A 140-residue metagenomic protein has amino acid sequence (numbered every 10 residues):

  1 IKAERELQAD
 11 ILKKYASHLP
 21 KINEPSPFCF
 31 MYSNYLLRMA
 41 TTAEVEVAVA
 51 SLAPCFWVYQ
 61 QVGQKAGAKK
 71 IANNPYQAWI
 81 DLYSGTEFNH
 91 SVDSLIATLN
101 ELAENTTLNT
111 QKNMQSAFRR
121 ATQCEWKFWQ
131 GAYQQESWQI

Functional and structural regions predicted by a protein language model:
I1-H90, R119, Q123: Active-site-proximal alpha-helical scaffolds that flank and shape metal-associated catalytic sites
Q8, L36, L95, F128-W129: Generic structural hydrophobic/aromatic packing signal, biased to beta-strands
T41, A68, A103-T107, Y133 (+1 more regions): Short, flexible helix-adjacent loops and helix caps
F88-R119: Long amphipathic all-alpha helical oligomerization modules
N113-I140: Acidic, carboxylate-rich catalytic segments that either coordinate divalent cations
